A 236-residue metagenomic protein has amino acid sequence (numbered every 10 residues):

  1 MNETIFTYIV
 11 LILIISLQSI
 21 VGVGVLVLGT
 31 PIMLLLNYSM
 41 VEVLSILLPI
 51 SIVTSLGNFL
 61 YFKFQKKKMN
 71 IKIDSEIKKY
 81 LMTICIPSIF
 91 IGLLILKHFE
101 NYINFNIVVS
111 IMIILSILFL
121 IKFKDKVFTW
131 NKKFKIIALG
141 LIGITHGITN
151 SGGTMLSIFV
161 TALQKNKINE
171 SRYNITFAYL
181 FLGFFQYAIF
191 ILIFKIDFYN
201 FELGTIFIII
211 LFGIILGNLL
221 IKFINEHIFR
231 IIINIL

Functional and structural regions predicted by a protein language model:
M1-S19, L28-E42, F59-G143, K195-L236: Juxtamembrane transmembrane-helix boundary motif
V21-G29, T149-S157: Transmembrane helix boundary and interhelical junction motifs in multipass membrane proteins
I32-L34, I158-Q164: Helix-loop junctions at the membrane interface of multi-pass solute transporters
Y38-L48, I71-I77, Q164-F177: Membrane-interface alpha-helices at helix entry/exit sites of multi-pass transporters
V43, F90-L96, T145-G153, F185-I189: Hydrophobic alpha-helical transmembrane segments in multi-pass integral membrane proteins
V43-F64, L180: Transmembrane alpha-helices of multi-pass small-molecule transport proteins
P49, E170-F190, N200-E202: Hydrophobic alpha-helical transmembrane segments of multi-pass integral membrane proteins, especially transporters
F105-N106, N150-L156, N166-E170: Short, structured loop/turn "capping" segments at alpha-beta junctions
